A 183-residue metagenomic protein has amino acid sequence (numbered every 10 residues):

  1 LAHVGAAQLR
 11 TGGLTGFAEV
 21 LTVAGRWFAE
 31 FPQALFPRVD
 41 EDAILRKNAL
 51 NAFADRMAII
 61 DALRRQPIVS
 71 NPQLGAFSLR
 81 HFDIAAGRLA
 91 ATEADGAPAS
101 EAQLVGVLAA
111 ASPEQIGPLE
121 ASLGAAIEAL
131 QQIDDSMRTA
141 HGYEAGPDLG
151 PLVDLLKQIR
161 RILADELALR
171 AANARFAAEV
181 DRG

Functional and structural regions predicted by a protein language model:
G12-A18, T22-G183: Polyanionic, low-complexity intrinsically disordered segments
